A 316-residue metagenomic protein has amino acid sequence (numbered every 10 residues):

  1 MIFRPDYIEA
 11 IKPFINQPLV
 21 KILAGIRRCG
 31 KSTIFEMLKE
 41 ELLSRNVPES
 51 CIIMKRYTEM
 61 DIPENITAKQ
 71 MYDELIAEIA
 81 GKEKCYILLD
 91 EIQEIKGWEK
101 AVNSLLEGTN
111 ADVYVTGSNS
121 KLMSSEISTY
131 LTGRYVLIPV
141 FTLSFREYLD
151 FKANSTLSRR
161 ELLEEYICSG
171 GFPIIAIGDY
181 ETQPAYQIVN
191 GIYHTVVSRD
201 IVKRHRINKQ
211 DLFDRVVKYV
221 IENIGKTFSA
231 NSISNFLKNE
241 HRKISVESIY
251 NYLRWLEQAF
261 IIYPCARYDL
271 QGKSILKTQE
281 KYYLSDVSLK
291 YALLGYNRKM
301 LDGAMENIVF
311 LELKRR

Functional and structural regions predicted by a protein language model:
M1-N16: Pre-Walker A adenine-sensing motif
L23: Hydrophobic anchor at the beta1->P-loop junction of P-loop NTPases
R28: Walker A (P-loop) phosphate-binding loop of P-loop NTPases
S32: Walker A/P-loop
I53-C85: Short glycine-rich substrate-engagement loop in P-loop NTPases that contacts/grips substrate
L88, D112-S118, P139: Structural recognition of the conserved hydrophobic beta-strand(s) that form the central parallel beta-sheet of P-loop
S118-S120, S124-T227, Y263: Interdomain motor-coupling "hinge/lid" segment immediately C-terminal to the ATP-binding subdomain of NTP-driven enzymes
E181-R316: Accessory nucleic acid-recognition modules appended to NTPase machines
